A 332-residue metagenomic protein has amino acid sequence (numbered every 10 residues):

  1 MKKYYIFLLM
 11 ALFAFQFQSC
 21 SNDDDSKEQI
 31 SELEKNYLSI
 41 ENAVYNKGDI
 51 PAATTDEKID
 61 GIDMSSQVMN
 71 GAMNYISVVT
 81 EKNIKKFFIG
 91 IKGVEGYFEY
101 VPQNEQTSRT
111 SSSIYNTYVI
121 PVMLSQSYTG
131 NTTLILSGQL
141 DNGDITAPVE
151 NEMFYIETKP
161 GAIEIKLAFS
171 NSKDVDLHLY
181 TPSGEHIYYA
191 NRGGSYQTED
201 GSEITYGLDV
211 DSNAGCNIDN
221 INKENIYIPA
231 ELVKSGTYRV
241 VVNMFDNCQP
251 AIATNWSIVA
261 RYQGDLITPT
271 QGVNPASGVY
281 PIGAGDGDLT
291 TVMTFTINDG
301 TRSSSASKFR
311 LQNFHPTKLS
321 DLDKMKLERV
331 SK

Functional and structural regions predicted by a protein language model:
M1-Q18: Sec-dependent bacterial lipoprotein signal peptides
A14-V44: Bacterial Sec-dependent N-terminal signal peptides
K47-N83, A162: Contiguous beta-strand segments within globular domains
K92-I114, G193-G194, V240, T270-V279: Solvent-exposed serine/threonine-rich low-complexity stretches and specific carbohydrate-binding patches
M123-N131, L232-K234: Surface-exposed, short loops/turns at beta-strand junctions within beta-sandwich domains
L134-G138: Hydrophobic/tyrosine-rich beta-strand signature of extracellular beta-sandwich/beta-rich modules, prominently
L140-V149: Short, exposed coil/turn segments at beta-strand boundaries within extracellular/luminal domains
T158-K332: Intrinsic-disorder/low-complexity signal
